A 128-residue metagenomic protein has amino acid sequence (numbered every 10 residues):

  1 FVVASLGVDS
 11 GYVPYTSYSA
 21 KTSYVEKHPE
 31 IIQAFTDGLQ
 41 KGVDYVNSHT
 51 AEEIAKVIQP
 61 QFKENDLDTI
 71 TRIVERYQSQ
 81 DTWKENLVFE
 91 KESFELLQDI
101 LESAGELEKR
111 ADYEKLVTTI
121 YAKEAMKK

Functional and structural regions predicted by a protein language model:
F1-G7: Ligand-binding "clamshell"
P14, Y18-S19, W83, R110-A111: A generic, residue-level signal for flexible/boundary positions that often mark functional hotspots
P14-E30: A bilobed periplasmic-binding-protein/Venus flytrap-type ligand-binding module shared by bacterial periplasmic
K21, E90, T118-A122: Residue-level signal for threonine
E26-L107: Secondary-structure end/capping motifs
E95-K128: Conserved C-terminal helix/tail region of periplasmic/extracytoplasmic solute-binding proteins
